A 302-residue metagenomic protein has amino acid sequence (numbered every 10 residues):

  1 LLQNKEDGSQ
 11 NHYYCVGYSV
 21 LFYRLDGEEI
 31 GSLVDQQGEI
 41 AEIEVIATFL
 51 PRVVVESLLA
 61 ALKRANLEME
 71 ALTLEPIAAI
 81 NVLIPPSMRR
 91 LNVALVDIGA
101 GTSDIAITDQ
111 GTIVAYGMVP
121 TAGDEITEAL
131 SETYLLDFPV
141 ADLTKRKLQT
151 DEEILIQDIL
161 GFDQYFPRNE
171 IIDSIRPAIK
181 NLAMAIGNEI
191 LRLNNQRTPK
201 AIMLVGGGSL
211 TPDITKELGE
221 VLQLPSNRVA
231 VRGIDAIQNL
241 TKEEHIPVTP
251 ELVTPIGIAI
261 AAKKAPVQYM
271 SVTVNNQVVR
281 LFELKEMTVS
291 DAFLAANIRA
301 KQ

Functional and structural regions predicted by a protein language model:
L1-V93, T112-V114, F138, R146-K180 (+5 more regions): Nucleotide/phosphate-binding catalytic cleft detector across ATP-hydrolyzing and phosphate-transferring enzymes
P51-R52, A100-T102, G207-P212: Gly/Ser/Thr-rich loops at beta-strand to alpha-helix junctions that form or flank small-molecule/cofactor-binding
P86-Y116, L130: Gly/Thr-rich phosphate-binding beta-strand-loop-beta motif of the actin/hexokinase/Hsp70
I113-L136: Short glycine-rich, Thr/Ser-proximal phosphate-binding strand/loop in the N-terminal lobe of ATP-dependent enzymes
K200-L210, V231-D235: Glycine-rich beta-strand-to-loop/alpha-helix junction loops that act as flexible
I214, L218-Q238: Catalytic phosphate/nucleotide-handling subdomain of diverse soluble enzymes
A230-T273, Q277: Glycine-rich phosphate-binding/hydrolytic loop that grips phosphoryl groups
